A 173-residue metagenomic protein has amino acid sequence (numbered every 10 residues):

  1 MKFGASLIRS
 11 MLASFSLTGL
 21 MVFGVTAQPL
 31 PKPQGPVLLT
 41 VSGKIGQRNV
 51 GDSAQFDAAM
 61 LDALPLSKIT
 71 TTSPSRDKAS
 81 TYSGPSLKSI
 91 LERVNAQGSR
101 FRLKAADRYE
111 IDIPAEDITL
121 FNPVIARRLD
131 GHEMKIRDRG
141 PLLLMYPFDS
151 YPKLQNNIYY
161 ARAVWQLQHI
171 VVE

Functional and structural regions predicted by a protein language model:
K2-F15: Bacterial N-terminal signal peptides that target proteins for export
F23-A27: Sec/Tat signal peptide C-region and signal peptidase I cleavage site
Q28-E173: N-terminal intrinsically disordered, low-complexity segments enriched in P/E/S/T
